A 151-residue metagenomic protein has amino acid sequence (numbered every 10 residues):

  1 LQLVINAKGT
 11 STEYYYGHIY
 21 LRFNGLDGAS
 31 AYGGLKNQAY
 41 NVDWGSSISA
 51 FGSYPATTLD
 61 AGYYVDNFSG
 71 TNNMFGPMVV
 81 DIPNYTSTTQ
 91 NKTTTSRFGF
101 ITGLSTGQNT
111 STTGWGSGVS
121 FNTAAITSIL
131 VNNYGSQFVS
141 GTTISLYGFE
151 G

Functional and structural regions predicted by a protein language model:
L1-G151: Surface-exposed molecular-recognition determinants
